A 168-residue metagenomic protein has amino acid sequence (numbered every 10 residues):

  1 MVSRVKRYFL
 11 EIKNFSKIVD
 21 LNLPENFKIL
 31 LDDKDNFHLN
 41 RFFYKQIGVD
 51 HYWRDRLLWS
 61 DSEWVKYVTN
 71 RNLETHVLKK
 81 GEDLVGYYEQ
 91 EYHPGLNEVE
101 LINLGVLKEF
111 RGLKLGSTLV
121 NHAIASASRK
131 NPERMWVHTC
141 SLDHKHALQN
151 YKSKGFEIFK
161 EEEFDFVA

Functional and structural regions predicted by a protein language model:
M1-K28, D33: Acyl-donor-binding surface of acyltransferase catalytic domains
V5-L10, H138, E157-A168: Conserved catalytic-core motifs of GNAT/GCN5-like acyltransferases
L23-R56: Short amphipathic alpha-helix that is part of the acyltransferase structural core
L57-W59, R71-T75, K79-E98, I102-L104: A conserved beta-strand-loop-helix scaffold within acyl/acetyltransferase catalytic domains
N103-V106, G112-A127, L148-S153: Conserved acetyl-CoA-binding loop-helix of GNAT-fold acetyltransferases
R111, V137-A147, F164-A168: Conserved beta-strand-loop-alpha-helix junction that forms the acyl-donor binding cleft
A127-T139: Conserved GNAT acetyl-CoA-binding A-motif
L142-K160: Conserved active-site alpha-helix within GNAT-family acetyltransferase domains
